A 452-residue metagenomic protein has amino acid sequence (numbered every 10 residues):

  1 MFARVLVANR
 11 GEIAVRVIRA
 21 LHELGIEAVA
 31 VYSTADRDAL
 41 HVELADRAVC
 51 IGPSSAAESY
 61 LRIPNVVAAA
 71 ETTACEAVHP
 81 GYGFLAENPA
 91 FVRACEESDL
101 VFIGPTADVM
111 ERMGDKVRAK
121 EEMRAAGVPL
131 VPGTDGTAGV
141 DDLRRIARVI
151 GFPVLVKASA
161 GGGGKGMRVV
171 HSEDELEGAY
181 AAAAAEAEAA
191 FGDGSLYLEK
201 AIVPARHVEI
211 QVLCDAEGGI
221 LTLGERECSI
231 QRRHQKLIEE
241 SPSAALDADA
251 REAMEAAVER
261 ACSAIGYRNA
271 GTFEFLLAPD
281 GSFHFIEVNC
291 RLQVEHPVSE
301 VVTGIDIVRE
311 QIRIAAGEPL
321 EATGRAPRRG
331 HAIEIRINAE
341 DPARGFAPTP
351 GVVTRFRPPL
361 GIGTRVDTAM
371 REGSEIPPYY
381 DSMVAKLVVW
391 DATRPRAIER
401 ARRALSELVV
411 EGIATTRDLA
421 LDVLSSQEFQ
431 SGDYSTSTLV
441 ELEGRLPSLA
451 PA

Functional and structural regions predicted by a protein language model:
M1-A126, A138-R145, R396: ATP-binding N-terminal substructure of ATP-dependent carboxylate-amine bond-forming enzymes
L6-I26, Y32, A48, E71-T73 (+7 more regions): ATP-dependent carboxylate activation and anion-phosphoryl transfer catalytic cores that bind Mg-ATP to form
P129: An extended, acidic, His-containing surface patch that forms the Zn2+-binding/catalytic region of metallohydrolases
G133-T134: Conserved beta3 strand of the protein kinase N-lobe
I146-L155: Acidic/histidine-enriched active-site and ligand-binding environments that engage anionic O-linkages
